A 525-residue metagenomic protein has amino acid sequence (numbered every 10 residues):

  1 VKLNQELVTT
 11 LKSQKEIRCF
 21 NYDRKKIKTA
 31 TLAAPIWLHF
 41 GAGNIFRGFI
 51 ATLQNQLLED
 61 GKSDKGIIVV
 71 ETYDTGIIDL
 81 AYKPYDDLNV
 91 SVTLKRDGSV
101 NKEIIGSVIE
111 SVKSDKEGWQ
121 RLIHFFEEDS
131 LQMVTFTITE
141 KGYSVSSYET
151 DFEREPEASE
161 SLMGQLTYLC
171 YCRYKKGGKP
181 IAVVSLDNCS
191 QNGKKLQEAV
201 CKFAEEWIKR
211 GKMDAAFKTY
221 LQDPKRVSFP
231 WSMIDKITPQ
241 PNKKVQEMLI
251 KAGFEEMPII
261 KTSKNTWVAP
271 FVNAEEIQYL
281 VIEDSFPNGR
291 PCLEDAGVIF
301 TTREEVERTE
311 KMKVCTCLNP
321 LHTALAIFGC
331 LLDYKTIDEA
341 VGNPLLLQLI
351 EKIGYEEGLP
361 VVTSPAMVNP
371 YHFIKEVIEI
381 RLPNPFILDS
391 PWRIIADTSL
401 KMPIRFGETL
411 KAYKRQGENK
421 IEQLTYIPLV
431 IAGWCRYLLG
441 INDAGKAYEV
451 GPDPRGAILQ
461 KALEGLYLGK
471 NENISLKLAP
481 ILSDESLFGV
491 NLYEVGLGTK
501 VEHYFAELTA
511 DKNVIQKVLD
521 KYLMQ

Functional and structural regions predicted by a protein language model:
V1-Q525: Substrate/ligand-engaging "lid" and interaction regions
